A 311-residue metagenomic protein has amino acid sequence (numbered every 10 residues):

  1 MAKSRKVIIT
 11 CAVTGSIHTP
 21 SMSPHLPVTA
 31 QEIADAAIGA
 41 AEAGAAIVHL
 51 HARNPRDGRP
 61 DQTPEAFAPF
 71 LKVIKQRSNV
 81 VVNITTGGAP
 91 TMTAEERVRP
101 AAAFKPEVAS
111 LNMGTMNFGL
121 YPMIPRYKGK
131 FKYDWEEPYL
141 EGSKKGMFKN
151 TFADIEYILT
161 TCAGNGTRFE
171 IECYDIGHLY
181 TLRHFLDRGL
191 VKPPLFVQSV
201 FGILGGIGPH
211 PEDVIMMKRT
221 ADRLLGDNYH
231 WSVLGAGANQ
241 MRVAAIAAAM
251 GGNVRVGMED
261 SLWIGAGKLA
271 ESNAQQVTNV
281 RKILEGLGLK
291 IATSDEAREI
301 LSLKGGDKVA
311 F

Functional and structural regions predicted by a protein language model:
M1-H25, K128-W135, E141: N-terminal small/glycine-rich loop or linker at the start of catalytic domains across soluble metabolic enzymes
G15-E32, T86-A94, K144-K149, E170 (+3 more regions): Active-site mouth loops of central-metabolism enzymes
S21, A46-F67, V200-G205, L262-A266: Glycine-rich, proline-tolerant flexible connector loops at the mouths of alpha/beta enzymes
I33, A40, H51, A109 (+3 more regions): Conserved, mostly hydrophobic/aromatic
R59-I84, I158, C162-G164, M217-G226 (+1 more regions): Alpha-helix-loop-beta-strand connector modules within alpha/beta enzyme cores
P64-K149: Active-site beta->alpha loop and helix N-cap motifs at the rims of alpha/beta catalytic domains
S110-M258: Catalytic alpha/beta core domains of metabolic enzymes, predominantly
Y180, R219-R223, R242-F311: Structured C-terminal cap/extension of enzyme domains
